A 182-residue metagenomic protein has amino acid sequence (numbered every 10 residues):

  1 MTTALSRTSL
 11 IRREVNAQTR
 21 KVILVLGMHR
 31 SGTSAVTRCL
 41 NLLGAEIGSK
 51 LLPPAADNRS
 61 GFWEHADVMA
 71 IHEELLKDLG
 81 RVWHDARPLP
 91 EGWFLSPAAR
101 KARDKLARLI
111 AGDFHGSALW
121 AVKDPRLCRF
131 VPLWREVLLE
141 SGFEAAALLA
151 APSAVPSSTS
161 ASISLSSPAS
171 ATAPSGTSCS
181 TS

Functional and structural regions predicted by a protein language model:
M1, I23-L24, S117, C128: A general, composition-driven signal for non-globular sequence regions
T2-R103: PAPS-dependent sulfotransferase catalytic core
R103-S182: PAPS-dependent sulfotransferase catalytic domain
